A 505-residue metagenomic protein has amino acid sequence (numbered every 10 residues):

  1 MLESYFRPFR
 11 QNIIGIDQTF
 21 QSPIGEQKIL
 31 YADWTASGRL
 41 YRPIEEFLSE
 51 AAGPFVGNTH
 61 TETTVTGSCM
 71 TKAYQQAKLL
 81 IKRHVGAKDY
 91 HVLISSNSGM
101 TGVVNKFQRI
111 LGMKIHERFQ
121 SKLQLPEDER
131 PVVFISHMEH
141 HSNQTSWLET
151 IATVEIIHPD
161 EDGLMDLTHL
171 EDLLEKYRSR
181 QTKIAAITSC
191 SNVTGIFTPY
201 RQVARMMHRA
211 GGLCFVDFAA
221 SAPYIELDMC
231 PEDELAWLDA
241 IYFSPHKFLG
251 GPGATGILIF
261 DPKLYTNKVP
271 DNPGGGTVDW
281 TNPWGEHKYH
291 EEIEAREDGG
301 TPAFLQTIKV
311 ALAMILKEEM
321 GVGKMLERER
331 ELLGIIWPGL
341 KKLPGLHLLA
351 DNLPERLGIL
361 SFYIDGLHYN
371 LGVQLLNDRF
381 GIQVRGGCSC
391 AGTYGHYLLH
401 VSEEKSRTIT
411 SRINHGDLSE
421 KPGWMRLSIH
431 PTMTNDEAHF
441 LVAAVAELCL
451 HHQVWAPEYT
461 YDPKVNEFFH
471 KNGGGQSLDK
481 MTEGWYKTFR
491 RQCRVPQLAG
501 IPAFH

Functional and structural regions predicted by a protein language model:
M1-H505: Pyridoxal 5′-phosphate
